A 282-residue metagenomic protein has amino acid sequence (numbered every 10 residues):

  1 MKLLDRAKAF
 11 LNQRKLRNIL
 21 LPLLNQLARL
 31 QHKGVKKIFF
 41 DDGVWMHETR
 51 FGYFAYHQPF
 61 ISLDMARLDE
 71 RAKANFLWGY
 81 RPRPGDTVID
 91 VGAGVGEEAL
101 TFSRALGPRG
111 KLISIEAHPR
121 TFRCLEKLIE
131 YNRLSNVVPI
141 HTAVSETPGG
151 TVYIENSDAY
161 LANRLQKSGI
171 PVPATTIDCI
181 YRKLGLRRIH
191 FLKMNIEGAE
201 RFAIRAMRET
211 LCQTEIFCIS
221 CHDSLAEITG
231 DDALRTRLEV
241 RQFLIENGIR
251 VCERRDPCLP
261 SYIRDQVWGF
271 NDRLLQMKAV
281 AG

Functional and structural regions predicted by a protein language model:
M1-H118, R123-C124, N132, T236-G282: S-adenosyl-L-methionine
R50-R81, S135, I140-L184: Glycine-rich adenosyl-binding loop in Rossmann-like folds that engage adenosine-containing cofactors
I89, I115, T142, L192-M194 (+1 more regions): Active-site flanking residues adjacent to catalytic metal/cofactor-binding acidic residues
A99, F122, T147-P148, E200-F202: Short, well-ordered alpha-helical microsegments
T101-A105, K127-L128, F202-T210: A short acidic, amphipathic alpha-helical/loop segment
K111, C179-G282: Conserved acidic-Pro-Pro-aromatic motif
H118, L128, S145: Residues in the short beta-alpha loop(s) of Rossmann-like NAD(P)-binding domains
E130-N132, I154-Y160, L211, T236-R237: Short, hinge-like loop/turn segments at secondary-structure boundaries
